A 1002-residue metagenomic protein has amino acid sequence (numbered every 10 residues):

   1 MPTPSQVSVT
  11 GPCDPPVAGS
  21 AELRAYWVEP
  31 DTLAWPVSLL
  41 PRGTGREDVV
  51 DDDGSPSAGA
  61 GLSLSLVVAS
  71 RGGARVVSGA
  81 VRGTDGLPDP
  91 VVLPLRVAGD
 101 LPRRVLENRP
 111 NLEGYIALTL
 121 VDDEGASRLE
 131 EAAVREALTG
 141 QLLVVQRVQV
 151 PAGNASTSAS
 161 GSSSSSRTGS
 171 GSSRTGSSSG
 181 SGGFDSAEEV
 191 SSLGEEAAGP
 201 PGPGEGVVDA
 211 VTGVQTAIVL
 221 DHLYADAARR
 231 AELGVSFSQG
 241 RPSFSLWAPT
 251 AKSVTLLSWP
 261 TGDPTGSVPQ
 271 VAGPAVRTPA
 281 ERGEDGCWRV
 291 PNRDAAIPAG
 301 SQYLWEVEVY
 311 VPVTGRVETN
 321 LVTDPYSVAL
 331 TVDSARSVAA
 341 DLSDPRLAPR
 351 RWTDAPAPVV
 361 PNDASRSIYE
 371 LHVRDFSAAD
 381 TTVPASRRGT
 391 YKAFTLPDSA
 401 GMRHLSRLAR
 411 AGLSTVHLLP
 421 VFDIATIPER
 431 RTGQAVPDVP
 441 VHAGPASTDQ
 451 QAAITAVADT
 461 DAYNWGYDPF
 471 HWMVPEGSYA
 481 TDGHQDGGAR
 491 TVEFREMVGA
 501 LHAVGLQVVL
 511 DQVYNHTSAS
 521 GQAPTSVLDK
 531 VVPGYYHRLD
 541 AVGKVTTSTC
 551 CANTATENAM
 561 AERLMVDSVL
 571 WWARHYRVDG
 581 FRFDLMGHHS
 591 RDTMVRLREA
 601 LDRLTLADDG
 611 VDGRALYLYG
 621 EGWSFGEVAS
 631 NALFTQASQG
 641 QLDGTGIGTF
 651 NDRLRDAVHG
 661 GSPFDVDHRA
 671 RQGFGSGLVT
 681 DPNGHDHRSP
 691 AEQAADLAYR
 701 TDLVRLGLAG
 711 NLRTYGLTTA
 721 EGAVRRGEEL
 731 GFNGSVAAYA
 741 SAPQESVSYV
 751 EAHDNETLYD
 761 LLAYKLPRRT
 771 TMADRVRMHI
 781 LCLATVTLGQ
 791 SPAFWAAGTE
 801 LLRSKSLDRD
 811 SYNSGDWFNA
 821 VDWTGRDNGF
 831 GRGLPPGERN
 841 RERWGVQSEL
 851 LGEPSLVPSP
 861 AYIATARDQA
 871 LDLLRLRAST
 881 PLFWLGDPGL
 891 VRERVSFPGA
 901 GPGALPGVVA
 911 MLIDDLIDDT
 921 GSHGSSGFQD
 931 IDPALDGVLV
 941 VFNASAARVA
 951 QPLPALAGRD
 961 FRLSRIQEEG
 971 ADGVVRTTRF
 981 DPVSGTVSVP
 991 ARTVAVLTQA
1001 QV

Functional and structural regions predicted by a protein language model:
P2-A25, E29, P56-A58, R71-T157 (+3 more regions): The feature marks proteins involved in alpha-glucan
D31-L33, G240-F244, G937: Structural beta-strand segments of beta-rich domains
S38-R42, G59, W247-S253, S945-A947 (+1 more regions): Short proline/glycine-enriched turn/loop motifs at strand-loop junctions of beta-rich domains
L246, W305, L371, L418 (+7 more regions): Conserved, mostly hydrophobic/aromatic
A299, T978-V1002: C-terminal beta-strand-rich structural cap/linker in extracellular carbohydrate-active enzymes
R374-A379, V383-S386, K392, S406-S414 (+5 more regions): Substrate-binding/active-site clefts of carbohydrate-active enzymes
R431, L585-Y739, T799-V846, P954: Active-site-proximal helices and loops of the catalytic beta/alpha 8
L730-L939, A944-A950, L956-R959: Loop/helix patches that line or flank the sugar-binding groove of alpha-linked glycan CAZymes
